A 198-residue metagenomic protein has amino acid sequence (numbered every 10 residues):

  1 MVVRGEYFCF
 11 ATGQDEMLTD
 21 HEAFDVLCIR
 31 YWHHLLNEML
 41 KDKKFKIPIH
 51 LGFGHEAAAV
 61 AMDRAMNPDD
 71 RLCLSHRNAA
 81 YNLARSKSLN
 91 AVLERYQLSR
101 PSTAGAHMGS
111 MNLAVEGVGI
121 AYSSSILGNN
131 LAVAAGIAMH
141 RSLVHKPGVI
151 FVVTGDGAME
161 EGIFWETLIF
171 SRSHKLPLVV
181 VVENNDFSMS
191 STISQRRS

Functional and structural regions predicted by a protein language model:
M1-K46, P68: Cofactor-/ligand-binding subdomain signature composed of acidic, glycine-rich, tryptophan-containing flexible loops
V2, F24, D156, V179-V181: Alpha-helical protein-protein interaction elements
Q14-E16, M39-K41, H145-G148, V179-N185: A short alpha-helix capping/helix-coil boundary motif
H21, F151-V153, F187-M189: A short, structure-level motif marking secondary-structure boundaries and short turns
H34-E38, D42-H174, T192-R197: Cofactor-binding active-site loop characterized by glycine-rich and histidine/acidic residues
V179-S198: Thiamine diphosphate
